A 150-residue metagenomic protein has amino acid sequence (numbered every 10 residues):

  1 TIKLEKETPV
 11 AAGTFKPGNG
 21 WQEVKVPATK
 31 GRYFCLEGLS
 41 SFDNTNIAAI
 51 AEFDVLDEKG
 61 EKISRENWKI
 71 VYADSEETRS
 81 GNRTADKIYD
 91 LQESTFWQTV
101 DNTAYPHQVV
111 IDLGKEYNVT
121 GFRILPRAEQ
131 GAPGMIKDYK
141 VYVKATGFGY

Functional and structural regions predicted by a protein language model:
T1-L4, F15-W68, S75-Y150: Aromatic, loop-rich ligand-recognition surfaces of beta-strand-rich domains
P9-F15: Recognizes extended acidic, P/S/T-rich segments that occur within or adjacent to Ig-like beta-sandwich modules
